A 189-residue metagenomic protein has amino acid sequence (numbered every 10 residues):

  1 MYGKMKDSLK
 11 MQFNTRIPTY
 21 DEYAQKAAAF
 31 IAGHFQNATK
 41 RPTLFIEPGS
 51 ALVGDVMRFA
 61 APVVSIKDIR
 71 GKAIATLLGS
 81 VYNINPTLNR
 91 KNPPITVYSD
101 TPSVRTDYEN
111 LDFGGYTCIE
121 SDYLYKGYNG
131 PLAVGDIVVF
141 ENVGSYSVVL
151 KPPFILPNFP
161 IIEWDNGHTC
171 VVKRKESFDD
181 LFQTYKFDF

Functional and structural regions predicted by a protein language model:
M1-Q36: Acidic, glycine-rich loop-and-beta core segments that form the ion-binding/anion-interacting portion of active sites
K26-A28, A32-F189: Charged (often Lys/Glu-rich) extended helix/loop segments that serve as interaction or gating elements
